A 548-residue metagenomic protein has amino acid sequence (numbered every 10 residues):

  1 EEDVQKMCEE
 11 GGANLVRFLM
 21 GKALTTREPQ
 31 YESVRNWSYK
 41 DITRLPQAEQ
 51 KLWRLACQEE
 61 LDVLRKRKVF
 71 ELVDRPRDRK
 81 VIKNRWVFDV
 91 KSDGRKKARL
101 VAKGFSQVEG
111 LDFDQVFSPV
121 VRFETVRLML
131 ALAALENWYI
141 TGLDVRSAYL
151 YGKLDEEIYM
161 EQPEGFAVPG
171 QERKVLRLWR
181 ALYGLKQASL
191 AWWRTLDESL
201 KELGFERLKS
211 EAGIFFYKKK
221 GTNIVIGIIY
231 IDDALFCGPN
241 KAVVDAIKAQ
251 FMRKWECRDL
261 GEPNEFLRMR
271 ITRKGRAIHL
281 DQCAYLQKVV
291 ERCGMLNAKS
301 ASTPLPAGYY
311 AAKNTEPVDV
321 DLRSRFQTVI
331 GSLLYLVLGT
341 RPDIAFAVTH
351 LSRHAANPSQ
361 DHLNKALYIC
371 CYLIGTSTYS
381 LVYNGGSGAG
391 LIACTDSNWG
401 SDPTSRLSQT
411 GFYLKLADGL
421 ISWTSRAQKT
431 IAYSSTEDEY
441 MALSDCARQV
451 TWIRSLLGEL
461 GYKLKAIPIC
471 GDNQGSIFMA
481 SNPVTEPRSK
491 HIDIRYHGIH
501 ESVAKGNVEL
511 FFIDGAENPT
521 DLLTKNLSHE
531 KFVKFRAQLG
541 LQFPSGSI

Functional and structural regions predicted by a protein language model:
E1-K209, I214, R292, G546-I548: Chromodomain-type histone methyl-lysine reader module
Y39, C57-E60, L64, W86 (+27 more regions): Mobile genetic element proteins and their domesticated derivatives, centered on retroelements and DNA transposons
R99, K103-Q107, L333, A393-T436: RNase H-like nuclease fold core
R127-L130, L182, L260-S380, D514 (+1 more regions): C-terminal reverse transcriptase regions that engage the nucleic-acid substrate
Y149-Q162, K186-Q187, Y217-K254, R270-D281 (+2 more regions): Catalytic palm subdomain of template-directed nucleic-acid polymerases, centered on the conserved carboxylate motif
R194-L235, K241-D245, K254-P263, L336-A347 (+2 more regions): Active-site palm subdomain of RNA-directed nucleic acid polymerases
L203, R207-S210, F236-L286, V290-C293 (+5 more regions): Polymerase palm active-site segment centered on the conserved acidic dipeptide of motif C
E265, H354, Y368, G390 (+1 more regions): RNase H-like nuclease module associated with reverse transcription
